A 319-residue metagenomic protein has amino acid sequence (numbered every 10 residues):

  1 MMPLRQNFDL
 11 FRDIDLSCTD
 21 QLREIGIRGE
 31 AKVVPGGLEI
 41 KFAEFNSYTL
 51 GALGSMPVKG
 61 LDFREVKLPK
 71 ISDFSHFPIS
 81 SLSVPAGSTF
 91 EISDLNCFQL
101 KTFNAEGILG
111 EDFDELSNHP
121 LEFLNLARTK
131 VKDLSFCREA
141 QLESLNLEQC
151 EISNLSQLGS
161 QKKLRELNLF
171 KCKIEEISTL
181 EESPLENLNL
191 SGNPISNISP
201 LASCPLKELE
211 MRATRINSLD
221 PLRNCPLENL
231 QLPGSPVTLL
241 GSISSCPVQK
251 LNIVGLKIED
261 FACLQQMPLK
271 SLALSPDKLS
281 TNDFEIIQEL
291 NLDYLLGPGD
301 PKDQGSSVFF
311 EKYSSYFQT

Functional and structural regions predicted by a protein language model:
L4-Q6, L16-T19, I27, V34-T49 (+14 more regions): Concave beta-strand-loop units of leucine-rich repeat
L201: Pyridoxal 5′-phosphate
Q318-T319: Short, solvent-exposed mixed-charge patches
